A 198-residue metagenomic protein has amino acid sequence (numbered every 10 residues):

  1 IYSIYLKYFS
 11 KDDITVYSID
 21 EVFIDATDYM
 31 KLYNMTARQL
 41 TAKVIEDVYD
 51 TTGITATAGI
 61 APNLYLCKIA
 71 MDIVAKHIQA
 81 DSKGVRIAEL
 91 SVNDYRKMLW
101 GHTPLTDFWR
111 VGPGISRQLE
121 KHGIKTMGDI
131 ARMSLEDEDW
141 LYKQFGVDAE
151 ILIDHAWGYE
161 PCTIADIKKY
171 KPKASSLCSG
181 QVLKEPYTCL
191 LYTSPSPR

Functional and structural regions predicted by a protein language model:
I1-Q79: Structure-specific DNA junction-binding interface
K76-D81, I124-M127: A short alpha->loop->secondary-structure connector
S82-L99: A short, charged helix-loop
W100-P104: Structural motif
D107, R117-S194: DNA-contacting surface of Y-family translesion DNA polymerases
S196-R198: Positively charged, low-complexity/disordered segments
